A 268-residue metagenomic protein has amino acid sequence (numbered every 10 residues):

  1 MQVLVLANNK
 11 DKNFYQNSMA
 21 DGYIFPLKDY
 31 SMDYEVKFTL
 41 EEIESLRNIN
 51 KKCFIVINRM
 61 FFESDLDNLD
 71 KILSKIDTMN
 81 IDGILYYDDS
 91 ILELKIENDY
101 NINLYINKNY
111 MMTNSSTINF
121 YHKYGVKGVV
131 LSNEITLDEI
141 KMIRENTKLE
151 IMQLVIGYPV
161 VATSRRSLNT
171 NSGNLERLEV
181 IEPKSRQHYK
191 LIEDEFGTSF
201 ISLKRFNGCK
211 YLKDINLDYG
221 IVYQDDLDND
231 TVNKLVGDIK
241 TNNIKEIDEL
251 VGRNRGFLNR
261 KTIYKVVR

Functional and structural regions predicted by a protein language model:
M1-T117, V130-R268: Active-site pocket-lining/capping segments in soluble small-molecule metabolic enzymes
